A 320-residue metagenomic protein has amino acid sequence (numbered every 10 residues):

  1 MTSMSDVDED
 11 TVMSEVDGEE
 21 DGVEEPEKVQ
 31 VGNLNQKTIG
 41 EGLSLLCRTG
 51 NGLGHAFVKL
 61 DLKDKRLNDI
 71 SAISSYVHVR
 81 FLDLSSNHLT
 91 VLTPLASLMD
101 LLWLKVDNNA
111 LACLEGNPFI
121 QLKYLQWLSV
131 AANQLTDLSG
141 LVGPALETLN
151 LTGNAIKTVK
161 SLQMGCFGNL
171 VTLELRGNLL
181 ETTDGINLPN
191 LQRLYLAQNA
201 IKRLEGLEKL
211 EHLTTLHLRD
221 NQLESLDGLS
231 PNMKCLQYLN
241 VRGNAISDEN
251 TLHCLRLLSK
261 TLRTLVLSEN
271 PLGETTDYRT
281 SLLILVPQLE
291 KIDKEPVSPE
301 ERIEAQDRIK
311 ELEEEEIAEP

Functional and structural regions predicted by a protein language model:
M1-T136, G140, P144-E181, P189-Y195 (+4 more regions): The feature captures the LRR N-terminal capping module
E205-E269, Y278, L283: Structured C-terminal portions of repeat-based eukaryotic scaffold domains
